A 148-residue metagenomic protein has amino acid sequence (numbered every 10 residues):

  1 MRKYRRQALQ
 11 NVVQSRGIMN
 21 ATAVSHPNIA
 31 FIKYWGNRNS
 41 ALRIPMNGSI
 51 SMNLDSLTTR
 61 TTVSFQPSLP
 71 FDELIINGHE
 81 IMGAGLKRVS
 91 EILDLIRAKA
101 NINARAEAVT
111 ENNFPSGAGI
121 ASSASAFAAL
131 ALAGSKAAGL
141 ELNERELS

Functional and structural regions predicted by a protein language model:
M1-A118, L132-E144: ATP-binding N-lobe of GHMP and related small-molecule kinases
I120-S122: Active-site nucleophile and cofactor-binding loops and adjacent substrate-binding regions of central metabolic enzymes
S125-A133: Short amphipathic alpha-helical face segments that pack within enzyme cores and frequently flank/anchor catalytic
S148: Catalytic phosphate/metal-binding cores of nucleic-acid and nucleotide-processing enzymes, i.e., regions that mediate
